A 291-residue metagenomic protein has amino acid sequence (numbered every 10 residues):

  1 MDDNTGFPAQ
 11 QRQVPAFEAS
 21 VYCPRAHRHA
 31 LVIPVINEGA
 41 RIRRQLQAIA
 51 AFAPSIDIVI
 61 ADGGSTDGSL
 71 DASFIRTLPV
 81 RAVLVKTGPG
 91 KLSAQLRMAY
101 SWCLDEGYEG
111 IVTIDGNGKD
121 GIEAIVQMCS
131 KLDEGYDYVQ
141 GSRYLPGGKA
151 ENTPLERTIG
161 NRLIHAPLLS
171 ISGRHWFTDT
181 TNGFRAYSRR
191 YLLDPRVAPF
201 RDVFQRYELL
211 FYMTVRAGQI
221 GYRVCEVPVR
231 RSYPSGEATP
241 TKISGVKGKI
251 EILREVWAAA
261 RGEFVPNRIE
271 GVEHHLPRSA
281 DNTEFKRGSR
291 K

Functional and structural regions predicted by a protein language model:
M1-H29, R44, A50, R174 (+1 more regions): Hydrophobic helical membrane-anchoring modules
A26-H29, A50-I60, V80-A82: Short loop->beta transition adjacent to catalytic acidic/histidine clusters or analogous donor-positioning motifs
H29-E38, Q45, F52, A61: A conserved hydrophobic helix/loop-capping motif in glycosyltransferases and polysaccharide synthases
I33, S55-S65, I114: Short beta-strand/loop segment that forms part of the nucleotide-sugar
D57-I60, I111, Y138, V224: Hydrophobic/aromatic residues located in beta-strands of well-ordered beta-sheets within soluble catalytic
D62-S73, G118: A conserved acidic beta->alpha catalytic loop
A82, K86-D105, I122-V203, Y207 (+2 more regions): Acceptor/aglycone-binding surface of glycosyltransferases and processive sugar-polymer synthases
Y108-K119: Short beta-strand-to-loop acidic/aromatic patch adjacent to the donor-nucleotide binding site
